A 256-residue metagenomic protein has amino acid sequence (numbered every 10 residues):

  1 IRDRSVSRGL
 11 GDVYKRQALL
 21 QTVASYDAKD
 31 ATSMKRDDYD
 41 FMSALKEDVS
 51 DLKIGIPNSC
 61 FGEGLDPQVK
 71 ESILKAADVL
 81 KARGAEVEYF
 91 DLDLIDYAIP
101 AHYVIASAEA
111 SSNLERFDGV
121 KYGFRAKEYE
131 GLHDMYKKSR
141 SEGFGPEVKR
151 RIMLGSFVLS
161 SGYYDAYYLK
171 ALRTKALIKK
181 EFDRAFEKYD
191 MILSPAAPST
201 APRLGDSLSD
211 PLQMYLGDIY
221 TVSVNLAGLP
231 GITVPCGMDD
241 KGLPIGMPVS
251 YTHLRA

Functional and structural regions predicted by a protein language model:
I1-D3, G9-Q17, T252-A256: Conserved small/polar residues in nucleotide/adenosyl-binding loops
S7-S72, A76, H133-K138: A short helix-breaking turn/cap at a secondary-structure junction
A28-M34, K81-D93, D183: Flexible, glycine/charged-enriched surface loops at secondary-structure junctions
L45-E47, K70, L74, D78-R83 (+2 more regions): Oxyanion/phosphate-interacting regions
G62, I95-Y97, S199-A201: Short, active-site-adjacent cap segments at secondary-structure transitions
L65-V69, A101, D206-L208: Short, solvent-exposed loop/turn segments at secondary-structure boundaries
V79, V87, A106-S112, R116 (+1 more regions): Glycine-rich, small-residue loops and helix-cap segments that act as flexible hinges at active-site edges
A85-H102, D239: Short connector loops at secondary-structure junctions
